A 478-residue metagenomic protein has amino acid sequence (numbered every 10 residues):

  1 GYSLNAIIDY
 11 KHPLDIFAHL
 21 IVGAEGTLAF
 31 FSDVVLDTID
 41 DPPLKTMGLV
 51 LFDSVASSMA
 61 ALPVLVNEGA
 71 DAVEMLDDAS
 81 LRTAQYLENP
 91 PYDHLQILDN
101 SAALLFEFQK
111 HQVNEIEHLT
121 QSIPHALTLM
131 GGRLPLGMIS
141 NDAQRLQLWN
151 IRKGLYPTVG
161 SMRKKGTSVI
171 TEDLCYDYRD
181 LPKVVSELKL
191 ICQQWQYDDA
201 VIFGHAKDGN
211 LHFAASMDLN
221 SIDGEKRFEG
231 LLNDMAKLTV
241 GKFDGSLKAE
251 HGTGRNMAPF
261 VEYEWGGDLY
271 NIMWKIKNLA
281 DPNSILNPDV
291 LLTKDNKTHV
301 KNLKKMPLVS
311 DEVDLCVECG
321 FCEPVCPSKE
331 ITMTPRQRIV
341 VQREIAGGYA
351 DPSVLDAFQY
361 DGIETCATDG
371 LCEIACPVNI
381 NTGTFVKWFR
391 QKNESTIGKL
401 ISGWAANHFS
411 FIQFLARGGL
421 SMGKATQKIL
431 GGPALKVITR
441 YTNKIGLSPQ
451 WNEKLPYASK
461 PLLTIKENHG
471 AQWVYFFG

Functional and structural regions predicted by a protein language model:
G1-A249, G254-D295, H299-V300, K304-S328: Noncatalytic alpha-helical scaffold of FAD-dependent oxidoreductases
D93-I97, S221-E225, G266-I272, I339 (+3 more regions): Short, structured secondary-structure boundary patches
G132-G137, L174, K329-T332, H408 (+2 more regions): Generic preference for hydrophobic/aromatic residues in regular secondary structure cores
S161-K165, D351-G478: Iron-sulfur-cluster electron-transfer modules
R163-T167, Q342-G347: N-terminal small/glycine-rich loop or linker at the start of catalytic domains across soluble metabolic enzymes
I285-V290, F321-E344, T365-K392: Iron-sulfur cluster-binding cysteine motifs and their immediate structural context in ferredoxin-like electron-transfer
T298-E318, G347-T368: Ferredoxin-like iron-sulfur electron-transfer modules
